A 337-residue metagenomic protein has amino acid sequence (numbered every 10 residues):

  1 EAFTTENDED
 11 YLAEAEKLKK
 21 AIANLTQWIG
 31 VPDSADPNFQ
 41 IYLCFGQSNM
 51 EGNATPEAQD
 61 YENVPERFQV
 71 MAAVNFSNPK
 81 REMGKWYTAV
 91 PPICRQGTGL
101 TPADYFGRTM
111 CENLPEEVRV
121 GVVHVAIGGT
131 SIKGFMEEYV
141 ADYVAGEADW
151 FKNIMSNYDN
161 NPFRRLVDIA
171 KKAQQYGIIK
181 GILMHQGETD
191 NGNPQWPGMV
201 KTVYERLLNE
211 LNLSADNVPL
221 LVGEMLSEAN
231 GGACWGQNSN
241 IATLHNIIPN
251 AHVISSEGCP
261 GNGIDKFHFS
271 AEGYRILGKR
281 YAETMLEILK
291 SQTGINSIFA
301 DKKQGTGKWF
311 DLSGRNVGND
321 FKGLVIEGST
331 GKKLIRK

Functional and structural regions predicted by a protein language model:
F3-S291: Cell-envelope and extracellular/periplasmic
K290-S313: Residue-level detector of functionally pivotal "anchor" positions at catalytic/ligand-binding pockets or at interdomain
L324-K337: C-terminal tail/sorting-segment detector
